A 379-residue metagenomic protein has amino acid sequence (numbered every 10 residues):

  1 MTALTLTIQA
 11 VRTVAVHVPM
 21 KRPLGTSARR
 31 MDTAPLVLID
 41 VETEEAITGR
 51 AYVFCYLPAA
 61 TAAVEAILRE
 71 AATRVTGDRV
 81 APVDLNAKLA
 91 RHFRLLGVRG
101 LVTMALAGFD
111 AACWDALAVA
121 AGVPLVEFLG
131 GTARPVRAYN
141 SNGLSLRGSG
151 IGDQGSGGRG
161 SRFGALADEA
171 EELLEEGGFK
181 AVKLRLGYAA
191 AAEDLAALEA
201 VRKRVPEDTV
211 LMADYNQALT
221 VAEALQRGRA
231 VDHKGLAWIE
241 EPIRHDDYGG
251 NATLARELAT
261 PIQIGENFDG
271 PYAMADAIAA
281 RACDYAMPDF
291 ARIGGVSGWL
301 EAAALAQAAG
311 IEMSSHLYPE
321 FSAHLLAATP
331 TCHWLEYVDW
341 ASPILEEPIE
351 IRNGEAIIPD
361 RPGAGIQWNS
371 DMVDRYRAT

Functional and structural regions predicted by a protein language model:
A3-P19, R30-A34, S314-T379: Flexible C-terminal active-site loop/helix
I8, I39, A46, F109 (+8 more regions): Conserved, mostly hydrophobic/aromatic
A10-V11, E42-A120: Metal- or metallocofactor-binding catalytic centers and their adjacent structured scaffolds across diverse enzyme
V37-E44, I349-I351: Short beta-strand elements
A51, A138-S141, K180-L184, L211-Y215 (+5 more regions): Hydrophobic faces of well-ordered beta-strands that scaffold small-molecule active sites in alpha/beta enzyme cores
D110-L146, G150: Glycine-rich, aromatic-flanked loop segments that form ligand/cofactor-binding clefts across common enzyme folds
R134-L258: Metal-dependent enolase-superfamily TIM-barrel catalytic cores that perform enediolate-based chemistry
R229, G235, D246-E355: Shared catalytic-loop signature of beta/alpha-barrel
